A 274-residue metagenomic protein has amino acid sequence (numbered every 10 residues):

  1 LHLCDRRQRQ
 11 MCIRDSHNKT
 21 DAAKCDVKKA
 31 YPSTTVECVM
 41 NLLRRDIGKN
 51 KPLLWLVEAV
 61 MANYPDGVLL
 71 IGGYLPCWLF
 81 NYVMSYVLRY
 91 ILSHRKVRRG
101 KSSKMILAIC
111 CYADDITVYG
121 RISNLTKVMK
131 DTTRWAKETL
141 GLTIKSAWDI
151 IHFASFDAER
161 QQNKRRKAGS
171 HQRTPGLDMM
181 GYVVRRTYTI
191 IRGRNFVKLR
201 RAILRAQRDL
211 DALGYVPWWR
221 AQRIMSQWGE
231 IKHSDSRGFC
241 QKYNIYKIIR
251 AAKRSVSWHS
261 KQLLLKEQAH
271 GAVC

Functional and structural regions predicted by a protein language model:
L1, G67, G73, D178 (+2 more regions): Flexible, active-site-adjacent loop/turn segments at secondary-structure boundaries
L1-D15: Single conserved hydrophobic/aromatic residue that forms the stacking wall/gate of nucleotide- or nucleobase-binding
H2-C4, V57, S93, L264: Compositionally biased amphipathic helical and low-complexity segments enriched in hydrophobic
H2-D5, Y31, Y112, Y182: Aromatic side chains
L3-D5, I144, M179, L265: Generic detector of low-complexity/intrinsically disordered segments and short hydrophobic N-terminal stretches
R14-A113, T117-T132, K137, I144 (+6 more regions): Conserved polymerase palm-domain catalytic core
A108-C111, V118-D211: Polymerase palm active-site segment centered on the conserved acidic dipeptide of motif C
A168-C274: Active-site and adjacent loop segments of nucleotide-processing enzymes that use two-metal-ion phosphate chemistry
